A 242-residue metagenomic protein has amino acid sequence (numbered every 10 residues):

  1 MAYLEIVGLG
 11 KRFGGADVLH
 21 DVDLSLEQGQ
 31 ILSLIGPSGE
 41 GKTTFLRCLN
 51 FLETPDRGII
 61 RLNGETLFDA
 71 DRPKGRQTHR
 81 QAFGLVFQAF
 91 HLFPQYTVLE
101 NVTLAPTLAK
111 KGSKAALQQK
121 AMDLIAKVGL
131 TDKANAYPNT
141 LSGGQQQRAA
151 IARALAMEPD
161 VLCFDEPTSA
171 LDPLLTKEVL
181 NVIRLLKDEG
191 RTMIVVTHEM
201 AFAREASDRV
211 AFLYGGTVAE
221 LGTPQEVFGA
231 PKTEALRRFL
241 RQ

Functional and structural regions predicted by a protein language model:
M1-A2, Q242: Absolute protein N-terminus
A2-E5, G10-P224: ABC family nucleotide-binding domain
F212-G215, A219-L221, Q225-Q242: C-terminal boundary and immediately downstream tail of ABC-type ATPase nucleotide-binding domains
